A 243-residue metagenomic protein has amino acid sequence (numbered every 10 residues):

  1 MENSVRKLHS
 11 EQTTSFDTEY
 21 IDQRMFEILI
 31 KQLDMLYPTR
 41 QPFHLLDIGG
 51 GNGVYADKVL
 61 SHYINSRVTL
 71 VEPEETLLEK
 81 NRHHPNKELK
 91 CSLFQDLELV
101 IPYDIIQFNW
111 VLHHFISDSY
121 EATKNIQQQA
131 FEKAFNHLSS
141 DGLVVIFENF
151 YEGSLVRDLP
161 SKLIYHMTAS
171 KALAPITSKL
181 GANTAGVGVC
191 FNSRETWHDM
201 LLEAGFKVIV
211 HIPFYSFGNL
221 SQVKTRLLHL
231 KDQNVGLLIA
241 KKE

Functional and structural regions predicted by a protein language model:
E2-Y37: Class I SAM-dependent methyltransferase Rossmann-like catalytic core, especially the SAM/SAH-binding loop
L46-L97: Class I SAM-dependent methyltransferase SAM/SAH-binding core
Q107: A conserved beta-strand element that flanks and buttresses the S-adenosyl-L-methionine
W110-F115: Short catalytic micro-motifs in class I SAM-dependent methyltransferases
S117-Q127, T225-L227: Short, flexible/disordered intra-domain loops and linkers
K124-L143: A short glycine-rich, Lys/Arg-flanked "PGG" loop and its adjoining helix->strand segment in the class I
F147-A204, V208-L220: C-terminal alpha-helical "lid/dimerization" subdomain adjacent to the S-adenosyl-L-methionine
A204-F206, L220-E243: Core SAM-dependent methyltransferase catalytic element
